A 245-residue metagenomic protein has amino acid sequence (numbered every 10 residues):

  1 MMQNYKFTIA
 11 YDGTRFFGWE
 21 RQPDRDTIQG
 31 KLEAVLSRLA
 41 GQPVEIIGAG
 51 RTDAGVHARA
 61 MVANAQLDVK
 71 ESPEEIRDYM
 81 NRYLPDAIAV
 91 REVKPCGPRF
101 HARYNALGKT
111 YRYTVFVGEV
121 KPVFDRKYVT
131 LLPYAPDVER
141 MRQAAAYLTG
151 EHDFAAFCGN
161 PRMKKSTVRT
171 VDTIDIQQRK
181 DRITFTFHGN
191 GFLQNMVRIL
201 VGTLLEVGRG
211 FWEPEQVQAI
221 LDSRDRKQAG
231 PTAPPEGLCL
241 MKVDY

Functional and structural regions predicted by a protein language model:
M1-Y245: Structured-RNA-binding interfaces characteristic of tRNA pseudouridine synthases
